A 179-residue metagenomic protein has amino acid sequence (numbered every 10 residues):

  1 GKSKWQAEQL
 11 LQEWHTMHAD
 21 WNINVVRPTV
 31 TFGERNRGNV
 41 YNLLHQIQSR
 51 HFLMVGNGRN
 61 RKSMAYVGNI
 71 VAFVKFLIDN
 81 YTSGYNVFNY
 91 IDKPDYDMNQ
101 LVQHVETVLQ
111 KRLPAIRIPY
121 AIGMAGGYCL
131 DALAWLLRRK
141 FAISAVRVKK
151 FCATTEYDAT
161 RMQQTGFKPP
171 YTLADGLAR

Functional and structural regions predicted by a protein language model:
G1-E8, V30-G33, N60-M64, D95 (+1 more regions): Short-chain dehydrogenase/reductase
G1-N24: Active-site Tyr-X1-5-Lys
Q6-A7, N36-N42, G56-I78, Y85-N89: Substrate-positioning beta->alpha
W21-N42: Flexible, glycine-rich beta-alpha linker
G33, V55-N60, F88-D95, E106-L109 (+3 more regions): Glycine-rich Rossmann NAD(P)(H)-binding loop
I70, V74, Y90, L101 (+2 more regions): Non-catalytic, hydrophobic alpha-helical segments
N80-A142, A178-R179: Mid/C-terminal beta-alpha module of Rossmann-like enzyme folds, strongest in SDR-family dehydrogenases/epimerases
Y157-Q164, Y171-R179: Amphipathic terminal alpha-helices
